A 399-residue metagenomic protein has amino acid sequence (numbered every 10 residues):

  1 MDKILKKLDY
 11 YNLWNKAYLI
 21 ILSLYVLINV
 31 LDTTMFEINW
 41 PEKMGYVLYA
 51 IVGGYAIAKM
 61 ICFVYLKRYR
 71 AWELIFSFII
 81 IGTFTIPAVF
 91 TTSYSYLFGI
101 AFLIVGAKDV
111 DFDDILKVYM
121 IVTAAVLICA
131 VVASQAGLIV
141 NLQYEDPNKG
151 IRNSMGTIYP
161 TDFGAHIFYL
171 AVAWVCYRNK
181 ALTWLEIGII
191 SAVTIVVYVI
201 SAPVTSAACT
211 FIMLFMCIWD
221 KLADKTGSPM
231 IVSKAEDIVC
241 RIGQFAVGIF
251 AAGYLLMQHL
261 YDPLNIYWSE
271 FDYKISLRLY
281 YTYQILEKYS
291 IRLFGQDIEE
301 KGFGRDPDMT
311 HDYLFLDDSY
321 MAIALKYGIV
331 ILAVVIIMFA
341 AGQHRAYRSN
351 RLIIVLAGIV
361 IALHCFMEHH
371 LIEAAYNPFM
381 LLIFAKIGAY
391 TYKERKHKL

Functional and structural regions predicted by a protein language model:
D2-D32, G45-L66, A71-P263, D312-R395: Hydrophobic transmembrane helix bundles of membrane-integrated enzymes that assemble and modify cell-envelope
I38-G45: Internal amphipathic alpha-helical repeat/solenoid segments
W268-Y327: Long extracytoplasmic/lumenal interhelical loops at the membrane interface of multi-pass membrane proteins
H397-L399: Membrane-proximal cytoplasmic C-terminal regulatory module of class A 7TM GPCRs
